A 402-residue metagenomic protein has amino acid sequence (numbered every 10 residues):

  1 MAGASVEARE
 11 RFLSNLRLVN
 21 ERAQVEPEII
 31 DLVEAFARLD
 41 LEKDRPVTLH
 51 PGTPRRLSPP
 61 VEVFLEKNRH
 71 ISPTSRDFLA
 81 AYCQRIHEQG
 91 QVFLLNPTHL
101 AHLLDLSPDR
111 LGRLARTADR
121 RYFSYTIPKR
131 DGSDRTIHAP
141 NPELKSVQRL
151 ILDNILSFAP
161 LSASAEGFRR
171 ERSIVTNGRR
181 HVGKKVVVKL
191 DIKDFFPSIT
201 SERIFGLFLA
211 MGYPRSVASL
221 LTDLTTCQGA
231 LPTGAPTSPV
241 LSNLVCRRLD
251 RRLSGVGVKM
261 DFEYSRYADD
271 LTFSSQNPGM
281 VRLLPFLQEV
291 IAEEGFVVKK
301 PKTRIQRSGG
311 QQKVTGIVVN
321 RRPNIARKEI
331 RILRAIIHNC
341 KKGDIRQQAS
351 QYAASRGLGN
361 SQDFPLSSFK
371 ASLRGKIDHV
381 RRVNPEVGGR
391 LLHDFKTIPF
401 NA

Functional and structural regions predicted by a protein language model:
M1-I127, D134-T136, P140-P160, A165-V186 (+8 more regions): Right-hand nucleic-acid polymerase module
K189-K193, G234, S238, G257-Q276: Catalytic palm active-site di-aspartate
Y213, F262, G295-F296: Short aromatic/hydrophobic-glycine micro-motifs
Y213-L221: Acidic/histidine metal-binding catalytic segments
